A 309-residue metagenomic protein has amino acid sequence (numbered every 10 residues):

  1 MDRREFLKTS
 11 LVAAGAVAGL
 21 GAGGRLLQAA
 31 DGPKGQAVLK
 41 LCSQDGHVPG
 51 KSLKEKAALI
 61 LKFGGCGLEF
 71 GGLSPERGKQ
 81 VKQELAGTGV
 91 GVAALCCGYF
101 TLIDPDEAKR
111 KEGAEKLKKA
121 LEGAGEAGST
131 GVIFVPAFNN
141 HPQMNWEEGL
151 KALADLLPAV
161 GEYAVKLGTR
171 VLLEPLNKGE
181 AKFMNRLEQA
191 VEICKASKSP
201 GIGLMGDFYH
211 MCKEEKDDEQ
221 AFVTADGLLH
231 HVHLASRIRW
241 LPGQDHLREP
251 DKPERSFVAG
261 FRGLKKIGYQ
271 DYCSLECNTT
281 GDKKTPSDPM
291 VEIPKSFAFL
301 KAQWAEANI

Functional and structural regions predicted by a protein language model:
D2-G21, R25-D45, P49-L61, S129-T130 (+2 more regions): Histidine-acidic metal/acid-base catalytic patches
S10-A22, A30-G35, S74, G87 (+5 more regions): Active-site acidic/histidine proton-transfer and metal-coordination neighborhood in alpha/beta enzyme cores
H47-P49, S74, G98-T101, F138-N140 (+4 more regions): Active-site-proximal loop/turn and secondary-structure-junction residues that shape catalytic pockets, frequently
E55-S74: Catalytic domains of carbohydrate-active enzymes, especially glycoside hydrolases
F63, A93-F100, V135-A137: Short, conserved active-site loops that position catalytic residues or coordinate cofactors/metal ions across diverse
G65, V90, S129, T169 (+1 more regions): Short glycine/serine/threonine/alanine-rich loop segments
E69, A94-C96, I133, L172 (+2 more regions): Conserved beta-strand positions in the central sheet of alpha/beta enzyme cores
P75-E84: Active-site-adjacent beta->alpha loops and helix N-cap segments on the catalytic face of soluble alpha/beta enzymes
